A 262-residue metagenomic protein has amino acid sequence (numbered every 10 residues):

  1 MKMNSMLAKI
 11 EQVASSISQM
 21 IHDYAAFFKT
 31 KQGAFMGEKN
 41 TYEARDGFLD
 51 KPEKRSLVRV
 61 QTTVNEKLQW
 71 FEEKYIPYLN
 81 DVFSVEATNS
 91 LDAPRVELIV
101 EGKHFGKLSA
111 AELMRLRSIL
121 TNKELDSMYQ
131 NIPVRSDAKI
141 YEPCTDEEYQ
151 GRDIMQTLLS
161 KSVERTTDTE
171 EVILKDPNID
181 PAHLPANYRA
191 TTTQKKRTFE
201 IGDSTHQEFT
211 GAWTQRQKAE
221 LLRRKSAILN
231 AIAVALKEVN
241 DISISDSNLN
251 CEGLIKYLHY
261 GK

Functional and structural regions predicted by a protein language model:
M1-I76, F83-S136, I140-Y141, Y149-Q150 (+2 more regions): Charged, alpha-helix-forming regions
P133-I201, T210-W213: Conserved binding-pocket/active-site segment within a compact domain
